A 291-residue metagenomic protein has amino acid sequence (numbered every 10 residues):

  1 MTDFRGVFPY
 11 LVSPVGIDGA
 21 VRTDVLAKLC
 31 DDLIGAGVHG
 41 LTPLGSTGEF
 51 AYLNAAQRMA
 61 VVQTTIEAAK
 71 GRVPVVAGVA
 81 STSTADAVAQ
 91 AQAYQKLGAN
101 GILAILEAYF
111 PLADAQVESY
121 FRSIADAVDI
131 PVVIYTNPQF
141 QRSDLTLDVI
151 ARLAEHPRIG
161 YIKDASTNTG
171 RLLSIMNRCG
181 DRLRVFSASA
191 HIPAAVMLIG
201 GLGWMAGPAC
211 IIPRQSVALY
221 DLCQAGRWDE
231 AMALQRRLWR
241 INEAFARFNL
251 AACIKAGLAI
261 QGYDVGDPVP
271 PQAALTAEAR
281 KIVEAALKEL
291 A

Functional and structural regions predicted by a protein language model:
T2-D144: Active-site beta->alpha loop and helix N-cap motifs at the rims of alpha/beta catalytic domains
D3-V12, D32, A36-V38, T47 (+2 more regions): C-terminal alpha-helical cap/extension of soluble enzyme domains
G16-G19, V25, N54-Q57, S83 (+5 more regions): Solvent-exposed, flexible loop/coil residues
L26, R58, V62, A87 (+7 more regions): A general structural signal for well-ordered alpha-helical segments in protein cores
A36, A60, T64-A69, A93 (+9 more regions): Alpha-helical structural signal in soluble globular domains
L53-A56, V88-A89, D114-V117, L145-L147 (+4 more regions): Short secondary-structure transition/capping segments
V73-P74, V132, Y161, L183 (+1 more regions): Secondary-structure boundary/capping signal
D126, P138-A246: Catalytic alpha/beta core domains of metabolic enzymes, predominantly
